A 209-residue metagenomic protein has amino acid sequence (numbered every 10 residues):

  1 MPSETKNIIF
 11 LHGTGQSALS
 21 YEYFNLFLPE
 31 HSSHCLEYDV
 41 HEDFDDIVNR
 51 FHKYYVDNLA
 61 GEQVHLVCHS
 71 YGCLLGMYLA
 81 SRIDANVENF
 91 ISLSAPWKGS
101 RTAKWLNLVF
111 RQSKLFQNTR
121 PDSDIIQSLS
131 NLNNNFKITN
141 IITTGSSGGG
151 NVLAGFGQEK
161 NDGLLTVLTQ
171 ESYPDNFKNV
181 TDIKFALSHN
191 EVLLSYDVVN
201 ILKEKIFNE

Functional and structural regions predicted by a protein language model:
P2-N7: Proline/glycine-enriched tight loop/beta-turn segments at coil->beta junctions that connect or precede beta-strands
I8-H12, L19, L28-N135, G149: Serine-dependent carboxylesterase/thioesterase catalytic core of lipase-like alpha/beta-hydrolase/SGNH enzymes
G15-Q16, L164: Short beta->alpha connector loops
Y23-F24: Short amphipathic alpha-helix
S81-E209: Helical cap/lid subdomain of alpha/beta-hydrolase-fold lipid enzymes that gates access to the catalytic pocket
